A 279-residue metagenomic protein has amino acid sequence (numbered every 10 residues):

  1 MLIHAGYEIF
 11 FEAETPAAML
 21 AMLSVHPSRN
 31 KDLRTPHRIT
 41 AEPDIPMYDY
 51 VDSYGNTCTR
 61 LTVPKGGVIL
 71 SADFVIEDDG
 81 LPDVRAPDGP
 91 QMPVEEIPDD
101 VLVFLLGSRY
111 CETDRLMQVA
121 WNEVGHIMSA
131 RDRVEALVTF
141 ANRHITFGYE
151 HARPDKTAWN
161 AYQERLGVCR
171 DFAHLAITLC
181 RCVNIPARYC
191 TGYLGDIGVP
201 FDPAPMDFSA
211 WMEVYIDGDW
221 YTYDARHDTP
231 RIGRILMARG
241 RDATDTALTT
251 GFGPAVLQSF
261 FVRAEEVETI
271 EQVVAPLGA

Functional and structural regions predicted by a protein language model:
M1-G89: Intrinsically disordered, low-complexity N-terminal segments that are enriched in acidic
A5, A21, A41, V63 (+7 more regions): Generic structural "secondary-structure junction" signal
A13, I76-G80, A86, E96-G167 (+3 more regions): Secondary-structure boundary elements
S24-H26, A86-E95, R226-P230, F252-P254: Short intrinsically disordered coil segments
D44-M47, V94-I97, P230-R239: Short, surface-exposed linear segments at secondary-structure transitions and domain or protein termini
G66, I127, F201-P203: Glycine-centered loop/turn motifs
T139, D171-S259: Hydrophobic/aromatic-rich core segments of domains that either
